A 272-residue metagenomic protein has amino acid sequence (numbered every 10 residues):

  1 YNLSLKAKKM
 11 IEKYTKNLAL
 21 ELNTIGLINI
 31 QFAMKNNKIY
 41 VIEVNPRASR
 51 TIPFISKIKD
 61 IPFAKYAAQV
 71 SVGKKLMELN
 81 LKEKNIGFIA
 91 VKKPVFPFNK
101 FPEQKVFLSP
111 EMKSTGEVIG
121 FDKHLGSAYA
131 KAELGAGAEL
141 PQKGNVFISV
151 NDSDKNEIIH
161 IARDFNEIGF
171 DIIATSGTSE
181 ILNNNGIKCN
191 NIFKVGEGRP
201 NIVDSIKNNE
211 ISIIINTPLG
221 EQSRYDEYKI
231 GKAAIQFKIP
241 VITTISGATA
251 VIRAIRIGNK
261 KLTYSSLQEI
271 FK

Functional and structural regions predicted by a protein language model:
Y1-Q142: ATP-dependent carboxylate activation and anion-phosphoryl transfer catalytic cores that bind Mg-ATP to form
R47, N151-S153, P218-Q222: Short glycine-rich anion-binding loops that position phosphate/pyrophosphate groups of nucleotides and phosphorylated
L134-V146, F165, S205-I211: Glycine-rich phosphate/diphosphate-binding loops that line cofactor/substrate pockets in enzymes
I161-E167, N183, G231, I235: Surface-exposed amphipathic alpha-helices with a cationic face
G169-I181: Short internal beta-strands
F193-K194, I202-K272: Peripheral docking tails and interdomain loops at the edges of cofactor- or intermediate-handling domains
